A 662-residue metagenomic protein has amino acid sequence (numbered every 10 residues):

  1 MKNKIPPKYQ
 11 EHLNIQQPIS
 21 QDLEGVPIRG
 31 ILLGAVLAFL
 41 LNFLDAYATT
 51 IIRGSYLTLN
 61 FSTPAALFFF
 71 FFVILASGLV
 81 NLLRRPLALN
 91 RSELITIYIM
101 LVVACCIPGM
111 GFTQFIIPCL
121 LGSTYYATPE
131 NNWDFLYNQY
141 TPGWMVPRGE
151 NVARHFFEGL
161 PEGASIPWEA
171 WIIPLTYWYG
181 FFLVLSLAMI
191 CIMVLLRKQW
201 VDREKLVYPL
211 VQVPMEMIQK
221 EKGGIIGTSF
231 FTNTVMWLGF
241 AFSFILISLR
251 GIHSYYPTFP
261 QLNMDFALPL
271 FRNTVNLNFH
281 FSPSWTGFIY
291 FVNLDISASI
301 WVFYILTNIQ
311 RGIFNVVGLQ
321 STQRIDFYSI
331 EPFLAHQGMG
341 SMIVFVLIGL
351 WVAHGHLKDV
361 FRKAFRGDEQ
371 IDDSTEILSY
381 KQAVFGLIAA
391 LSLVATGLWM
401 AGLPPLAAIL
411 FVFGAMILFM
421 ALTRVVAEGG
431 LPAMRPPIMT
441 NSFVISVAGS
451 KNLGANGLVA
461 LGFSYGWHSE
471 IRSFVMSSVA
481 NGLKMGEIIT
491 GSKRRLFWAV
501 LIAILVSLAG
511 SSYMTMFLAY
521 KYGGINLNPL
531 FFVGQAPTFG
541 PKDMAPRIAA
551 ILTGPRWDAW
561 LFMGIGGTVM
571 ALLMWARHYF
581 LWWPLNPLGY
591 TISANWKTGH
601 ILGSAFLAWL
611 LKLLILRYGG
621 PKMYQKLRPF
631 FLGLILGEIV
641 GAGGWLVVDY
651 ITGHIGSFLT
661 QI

Functional and structural regions predicted by a protein language model:
K2-I15, S20-Q21, P27-Y465, S469-V475 (+7 more regions): Transmembrane-helix bundle segments that line or gate the permeation/cavity pathway in multi-pass membrane proteins
S55-Y56, P86-L87, Y290-V292, L483-A499 (+2 more regions): Hydrophobic alpha-helical bundle architecture
F413-G414, V500-L508, L632-I635: A glycine-rich phosphate-binding loop feature that marks nucleotide/adenosyl-phosphate handling sites
K521-G554, L585-G589: Membrane-interface interhelical connector segments
